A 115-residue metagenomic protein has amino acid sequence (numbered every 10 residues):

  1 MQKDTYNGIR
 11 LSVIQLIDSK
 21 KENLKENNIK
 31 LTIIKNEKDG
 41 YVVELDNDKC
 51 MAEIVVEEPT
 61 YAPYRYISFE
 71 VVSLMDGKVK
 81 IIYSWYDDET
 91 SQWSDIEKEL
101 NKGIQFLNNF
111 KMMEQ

Functional and structural regions predicted by a protein language model:
Q2-L24, L74-Q115: Ampiphathic alpha-helical segments that act as solvent-exposed interaction surfaces
L24-S73: Amphipathic, interaction-prone secondary-structure segments
